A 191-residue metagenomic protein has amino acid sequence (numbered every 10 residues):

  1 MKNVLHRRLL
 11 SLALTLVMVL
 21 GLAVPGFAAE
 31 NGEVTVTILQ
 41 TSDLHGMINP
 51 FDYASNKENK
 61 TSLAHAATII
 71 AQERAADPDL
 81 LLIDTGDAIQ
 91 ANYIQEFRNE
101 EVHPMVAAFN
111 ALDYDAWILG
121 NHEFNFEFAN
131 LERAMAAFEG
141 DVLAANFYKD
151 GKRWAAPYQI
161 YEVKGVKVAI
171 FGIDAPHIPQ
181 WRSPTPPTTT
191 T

Functional and structural regions predicted by a protein language model:
M1-K2: N-terminal hydrophobic targeting signals that begin at the initiator methionine
L5-H6, D43: Intrinsically disordered, low-complexity sequence elements enriched in Ser/Thr/Gly/Pro
H6-F27: Sec-dependent N-terminal signal peptides of Gram-positive bacterial secreted proteins and lipoproteins
A28-T191: Acidic, metal/ion-coordinating pockets
